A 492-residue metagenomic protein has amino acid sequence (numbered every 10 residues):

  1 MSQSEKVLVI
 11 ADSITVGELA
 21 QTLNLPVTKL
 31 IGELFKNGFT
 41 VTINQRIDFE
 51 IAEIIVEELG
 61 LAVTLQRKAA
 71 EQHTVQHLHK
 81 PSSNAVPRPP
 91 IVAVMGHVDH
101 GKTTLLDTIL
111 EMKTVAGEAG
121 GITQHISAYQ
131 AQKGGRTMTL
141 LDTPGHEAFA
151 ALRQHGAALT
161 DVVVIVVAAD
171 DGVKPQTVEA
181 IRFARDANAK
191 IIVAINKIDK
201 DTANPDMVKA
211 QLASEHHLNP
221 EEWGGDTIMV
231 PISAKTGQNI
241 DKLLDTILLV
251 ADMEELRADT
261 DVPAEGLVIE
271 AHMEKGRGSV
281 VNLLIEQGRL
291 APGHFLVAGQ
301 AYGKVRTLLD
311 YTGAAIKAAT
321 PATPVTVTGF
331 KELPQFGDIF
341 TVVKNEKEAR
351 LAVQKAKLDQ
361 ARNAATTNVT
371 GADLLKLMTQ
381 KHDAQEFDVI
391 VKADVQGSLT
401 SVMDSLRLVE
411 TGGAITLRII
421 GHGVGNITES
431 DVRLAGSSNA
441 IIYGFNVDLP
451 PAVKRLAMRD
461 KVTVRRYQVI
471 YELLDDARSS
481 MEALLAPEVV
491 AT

Functional and structural regions predicted by a protein language model:
M1-M95, V115-A116, Q132-T143, E147 (+3 more regions): Non-catalytic, charged/low-complexity accessory segments that flank nucleotide-binding cores of NTPase families
H100: ATP-binding Walker
T103-T104: Walker A/P-loop
